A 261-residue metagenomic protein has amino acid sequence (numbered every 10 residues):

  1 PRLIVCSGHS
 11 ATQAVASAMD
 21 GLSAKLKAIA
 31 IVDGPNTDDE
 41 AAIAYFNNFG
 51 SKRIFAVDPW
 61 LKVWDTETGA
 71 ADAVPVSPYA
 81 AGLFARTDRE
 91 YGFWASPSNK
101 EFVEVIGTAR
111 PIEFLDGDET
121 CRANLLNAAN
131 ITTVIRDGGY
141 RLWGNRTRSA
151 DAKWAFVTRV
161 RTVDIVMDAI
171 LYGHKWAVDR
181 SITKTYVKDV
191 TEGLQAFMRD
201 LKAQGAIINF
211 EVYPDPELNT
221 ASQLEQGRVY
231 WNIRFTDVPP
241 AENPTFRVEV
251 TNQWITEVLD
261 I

Functional and structural regions predicted by a protein language model:
P1-G173, D215: A glycine- and small-residue-enriched flexible loop/hinge signal that marks low-structured segments
G34-D38, S181, N209, V248: Residue-level detector of alpha-helical recognition elements and their boundaries
K153-E217: Acidic, low-complexity glycine/serine/threonine-rich segments
I207-I261: Compositionally biased, low-complexity/repeat regions
